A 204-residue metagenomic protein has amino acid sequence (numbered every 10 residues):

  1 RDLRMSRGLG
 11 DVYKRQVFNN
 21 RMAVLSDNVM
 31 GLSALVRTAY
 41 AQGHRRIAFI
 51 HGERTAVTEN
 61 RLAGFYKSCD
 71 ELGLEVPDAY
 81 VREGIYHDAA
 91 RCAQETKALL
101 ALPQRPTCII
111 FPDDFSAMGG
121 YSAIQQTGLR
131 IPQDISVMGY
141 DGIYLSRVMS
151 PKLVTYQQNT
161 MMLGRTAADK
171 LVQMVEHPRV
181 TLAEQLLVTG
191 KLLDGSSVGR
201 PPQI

Functional and structural regions predicted by a protein language model:
R4-R7, D11, Q16-I204: Bacterial carbohydrate/catabolite-sensing allosteric modules
